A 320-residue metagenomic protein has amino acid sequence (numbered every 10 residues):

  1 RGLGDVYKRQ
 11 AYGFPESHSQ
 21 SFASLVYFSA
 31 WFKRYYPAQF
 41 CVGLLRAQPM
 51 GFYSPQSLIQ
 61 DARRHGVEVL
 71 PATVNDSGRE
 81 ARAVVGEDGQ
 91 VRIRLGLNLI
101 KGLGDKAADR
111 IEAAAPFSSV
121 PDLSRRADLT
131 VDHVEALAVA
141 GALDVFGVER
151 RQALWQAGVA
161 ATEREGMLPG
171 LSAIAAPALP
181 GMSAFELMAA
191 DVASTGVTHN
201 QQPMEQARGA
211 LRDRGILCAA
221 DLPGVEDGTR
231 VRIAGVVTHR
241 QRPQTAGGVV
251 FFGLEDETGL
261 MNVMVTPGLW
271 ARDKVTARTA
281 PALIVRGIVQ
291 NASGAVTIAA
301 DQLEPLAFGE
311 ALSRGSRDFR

Functional and structural regions predicted by a protein language model:
R1-L3: A short, hydrophobic C-terminal helix/tail in secreted or cell-surface proteins
D5-R320: Noncatalytic, beta-rich nucleic-acid-contacting surfaces in large DNA/RNA-processing enzymes
